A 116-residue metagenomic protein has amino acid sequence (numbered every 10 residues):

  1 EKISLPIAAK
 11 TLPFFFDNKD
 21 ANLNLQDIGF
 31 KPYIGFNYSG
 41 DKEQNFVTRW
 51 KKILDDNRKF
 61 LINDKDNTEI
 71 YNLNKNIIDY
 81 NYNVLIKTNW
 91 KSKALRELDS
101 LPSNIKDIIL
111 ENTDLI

Functional and structural regions predicted by a protein language model:
I3-I116: Pol beta-like nucleotidyltransferase catalytic core
